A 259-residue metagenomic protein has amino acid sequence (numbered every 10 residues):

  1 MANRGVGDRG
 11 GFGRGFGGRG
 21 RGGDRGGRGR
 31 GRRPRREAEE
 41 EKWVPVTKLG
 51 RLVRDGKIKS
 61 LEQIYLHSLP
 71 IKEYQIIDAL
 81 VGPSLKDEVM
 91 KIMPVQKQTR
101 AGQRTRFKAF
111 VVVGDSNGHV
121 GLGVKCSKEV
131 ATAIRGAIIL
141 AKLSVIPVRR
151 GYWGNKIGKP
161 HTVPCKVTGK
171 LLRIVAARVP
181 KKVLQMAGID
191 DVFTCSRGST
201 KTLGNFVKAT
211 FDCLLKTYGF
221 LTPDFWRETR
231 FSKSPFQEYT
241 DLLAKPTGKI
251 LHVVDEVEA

Functional and structural regions predicted by a protein language model:
M1-A259: Ribosome-associated RNA-binding proteins
